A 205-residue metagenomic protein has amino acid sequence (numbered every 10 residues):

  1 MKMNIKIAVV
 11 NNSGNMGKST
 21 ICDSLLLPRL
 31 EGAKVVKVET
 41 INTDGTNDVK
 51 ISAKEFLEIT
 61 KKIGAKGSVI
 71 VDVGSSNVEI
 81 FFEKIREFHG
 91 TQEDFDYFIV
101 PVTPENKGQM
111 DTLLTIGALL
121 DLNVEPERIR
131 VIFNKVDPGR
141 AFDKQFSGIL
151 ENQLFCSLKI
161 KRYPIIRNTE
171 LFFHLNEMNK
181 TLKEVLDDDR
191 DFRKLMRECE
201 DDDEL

Functional and structural regions predicted by a protein language model:
K6-L25: Glycine-rich phosphate-binding P-loop
N12-S13, V102-P104, I129-F146, P164-T181: G-domain G4 guanine-recognition motif of GTPases
L27, E31-D44: Short beta-strand-centered segment that lines the nucleotide-binding/catalytic pocket of NTP-utilizing
N42-E55: N-terminal beta-loop-helix "entrance" segment that forms/cooperates in small-molecule cofactor or anionic ligand
K66-K84: Switch II (G3) loop of P-loop NTPases
F82-N106: Inter-motif core of Ras-like GTPase G domains
H89-Q92, N106-P138: Conserved C-terminal guanine-recognition region of P-loop GTPase G domains, centered on the G4
G148-L205: Beta-strand-loop-alpha "switch" segments that mediate conformational coupling across diverse proteins
